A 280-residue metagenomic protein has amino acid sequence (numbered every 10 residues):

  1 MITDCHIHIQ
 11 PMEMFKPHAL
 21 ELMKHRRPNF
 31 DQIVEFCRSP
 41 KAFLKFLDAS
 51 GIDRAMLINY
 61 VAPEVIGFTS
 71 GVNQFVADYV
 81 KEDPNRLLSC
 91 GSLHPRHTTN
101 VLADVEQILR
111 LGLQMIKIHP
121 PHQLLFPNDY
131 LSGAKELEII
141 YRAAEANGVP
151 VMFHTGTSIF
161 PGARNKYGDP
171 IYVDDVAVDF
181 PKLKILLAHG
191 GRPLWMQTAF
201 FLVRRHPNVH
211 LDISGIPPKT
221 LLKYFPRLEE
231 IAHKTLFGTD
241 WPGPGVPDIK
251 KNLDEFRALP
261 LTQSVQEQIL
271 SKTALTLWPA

Functional and structural regions predicted by a protein language model:
M1-R54, L111, A232-K234, P244-A280: Mid-to-C-terminal alpha-helical segments outside catalytic/metal-binding sites
T3-I7, A55-L57, L88-G91, I116-I118 (+4 more regions): Hydrophobic faces of well-ordered beta-strands that scaffold small-molecule active sites in alpha/beta enzyme cores
H6, L47, V76, I108 (+8 more regions): Conserved, mostly hydrophobic/aromatic
Q10-E13, A62-V65, P95-T99, Q123-L125 (+4 more regions): Active-site environment of divalent metal-dependent phosphoester hydrolases
P40-L47, N73-V80, V105, L137 (+4 more regions): Generic structural signal for well-ordered alpha-helices, preferentially at hydrophobic/aromatic core positions
D53-R54, A62-I159, R205, V209: Active-site gating/metal-coordination segments in enzymes
G67-S70, Q74, T99-L109, N128-Y130 (+3 more regions): Distinct, well-ordered alpha-helical segments
K182-K184, G190-A280: H/E-rich (His + Asp/Glu) clusters that bind or coordinate divalent metals
